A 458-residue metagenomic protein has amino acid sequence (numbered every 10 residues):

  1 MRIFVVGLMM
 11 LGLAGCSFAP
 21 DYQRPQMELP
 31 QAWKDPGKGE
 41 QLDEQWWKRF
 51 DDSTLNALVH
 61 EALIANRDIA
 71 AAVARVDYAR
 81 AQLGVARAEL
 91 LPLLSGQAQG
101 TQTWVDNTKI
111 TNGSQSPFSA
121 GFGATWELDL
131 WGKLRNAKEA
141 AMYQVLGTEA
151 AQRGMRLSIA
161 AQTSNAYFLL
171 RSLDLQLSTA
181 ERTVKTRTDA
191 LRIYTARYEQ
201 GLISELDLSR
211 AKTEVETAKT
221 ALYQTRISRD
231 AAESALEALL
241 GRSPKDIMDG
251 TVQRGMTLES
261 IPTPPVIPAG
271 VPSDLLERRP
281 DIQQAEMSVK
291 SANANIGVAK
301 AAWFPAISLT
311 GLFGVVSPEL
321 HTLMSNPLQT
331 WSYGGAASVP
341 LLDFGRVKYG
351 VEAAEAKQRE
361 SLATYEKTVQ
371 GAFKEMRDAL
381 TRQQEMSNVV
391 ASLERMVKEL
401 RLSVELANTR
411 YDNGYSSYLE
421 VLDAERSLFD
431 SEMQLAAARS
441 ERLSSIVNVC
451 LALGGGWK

Functional and structural regions predicted by a protein language model:
R2-G7: Sec-dependent signal peptide recognition, specifically the positively charged N-region followed immediately by
A14-G15: C-terminal motif of bacterial Sec signal peptides marking the signal peptidase cleavage site
F18-P25, Q45, D51-E61, V73 (+5 more regions): Small/polar-residue-enriched beta-strand and adjacent coil segments characteristic of outer-membrane beta-barrel
Y22-L42: Post-signal peptide N-terminal segment of mature Sec-exported envelope proteins
L29, K185, S204, Q224-L276 (+2 more regions): Short, solvent-exposed, mixed-charge loop/turn linkers that connect secondary-structure elements
I64-R67, K374: Surface-exposed, polar/charged faces of alpha-helical domains in mature secreted/periplasmic/lumenal proteins
A71-A86, M155, I159-R182, T186-L191 (+8 more regions): Amphipathic alpha-helical coiled-coil segments
E199-S228: Repeat-solenoid scaffold signature
